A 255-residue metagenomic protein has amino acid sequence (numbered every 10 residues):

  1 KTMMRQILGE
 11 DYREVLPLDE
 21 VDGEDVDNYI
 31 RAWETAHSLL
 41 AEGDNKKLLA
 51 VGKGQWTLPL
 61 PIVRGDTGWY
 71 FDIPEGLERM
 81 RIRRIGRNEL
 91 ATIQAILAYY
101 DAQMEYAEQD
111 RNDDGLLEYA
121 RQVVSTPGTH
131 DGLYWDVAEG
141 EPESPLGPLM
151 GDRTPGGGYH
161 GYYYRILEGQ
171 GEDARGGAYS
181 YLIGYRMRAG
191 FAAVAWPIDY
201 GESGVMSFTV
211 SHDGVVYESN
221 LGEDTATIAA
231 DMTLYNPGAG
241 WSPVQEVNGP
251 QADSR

Functional and structural regions predicted by a protein language model:
K1-D11, L117-A120: Short, well-ordered alpha-helical segments enriched in acidic and aromatic residues
M4, D22-D25, L58, T92-A95 (+2 more regions): Stable alpha-helical elements in mature extracytoplasmic
Y12-P59, R153-H160, R165-D173, A178-M187: Surface-exposed, charged secondary-structure patches
D19, G52-Q55, I85-I96, D110 (+2 more regions): Solvent-exposed, acidic/flexible segments
K47-A50, G54-N88, V215-S219: Short beta-strand edge/turn micro-motifs at domain boundaries
M80-G115, Q122: Surface-exposed beta-loop interaction hotspot
Y106-G204: Flexible, glycine-rich surface segments
A192-A239, P243, S254-R255: C-terminal soluble interaction/assembly domains
